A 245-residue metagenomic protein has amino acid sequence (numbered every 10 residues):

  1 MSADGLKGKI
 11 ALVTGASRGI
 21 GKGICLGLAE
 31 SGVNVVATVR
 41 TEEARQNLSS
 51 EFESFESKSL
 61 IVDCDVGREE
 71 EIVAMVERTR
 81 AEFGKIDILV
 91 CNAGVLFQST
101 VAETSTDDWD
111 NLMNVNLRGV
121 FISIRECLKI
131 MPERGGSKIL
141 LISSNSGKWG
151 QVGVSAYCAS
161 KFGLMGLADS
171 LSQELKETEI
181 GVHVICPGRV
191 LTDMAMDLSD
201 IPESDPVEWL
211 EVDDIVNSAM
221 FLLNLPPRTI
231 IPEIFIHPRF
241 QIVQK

Functional and structural regions predicted by a protein language model:
S17-G19: Conserved glycine-rich cofactor-binding loop
S31-L48: Conserved glycine-rich Rossmann-like NAD(P)H-binding loop of the short-chain dehydrogenase/reductase
C64-A74, T106: The beta1-alpha1 cofactor-binding region of Rossmann-like NAD(H)/NADP(H)-dependent oxidoreductases
T100-V101, D108-D110: Substrate-binding pocket helix/loop in short-chain dehydrogenase/reductase
I124, S160: Active-site helix of classical SDR
S144: Residue(s) in the substrate-gating loop at a strand-loop-helix junction that position the organic substrate next
E177-I180, V184-I185, P202-V243: C-terminal helical subdomain
